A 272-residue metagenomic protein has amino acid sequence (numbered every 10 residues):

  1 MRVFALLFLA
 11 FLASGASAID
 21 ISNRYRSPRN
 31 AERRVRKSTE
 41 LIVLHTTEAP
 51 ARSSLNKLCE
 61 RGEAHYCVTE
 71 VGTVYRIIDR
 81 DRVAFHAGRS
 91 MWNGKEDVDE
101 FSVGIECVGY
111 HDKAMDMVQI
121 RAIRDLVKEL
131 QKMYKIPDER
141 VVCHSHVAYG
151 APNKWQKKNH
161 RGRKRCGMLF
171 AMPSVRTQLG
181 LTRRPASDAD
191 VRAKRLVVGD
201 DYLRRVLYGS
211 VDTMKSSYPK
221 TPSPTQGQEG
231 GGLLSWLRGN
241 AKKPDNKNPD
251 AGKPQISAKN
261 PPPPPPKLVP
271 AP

Functional and structural regions predicted by a protein language model:
M1-L7: Sec-dependent signal peptide recognition, specifically the positively charged N-region followed immediately by
F8-S17: Hydrophobic h-region of N-terminal signal peptides that target proteins for export in Gram-negative bacteria
A18-P137: Active-site-adjacent loop/helix surface patches within enzyme catalytic domains that shape the substrate-binding cleft
I19-S22, Y110-P272: Basic/polar, cationic surfaces and motifs that engage anionic cell-wall and phosphate/carboxylate ligands
